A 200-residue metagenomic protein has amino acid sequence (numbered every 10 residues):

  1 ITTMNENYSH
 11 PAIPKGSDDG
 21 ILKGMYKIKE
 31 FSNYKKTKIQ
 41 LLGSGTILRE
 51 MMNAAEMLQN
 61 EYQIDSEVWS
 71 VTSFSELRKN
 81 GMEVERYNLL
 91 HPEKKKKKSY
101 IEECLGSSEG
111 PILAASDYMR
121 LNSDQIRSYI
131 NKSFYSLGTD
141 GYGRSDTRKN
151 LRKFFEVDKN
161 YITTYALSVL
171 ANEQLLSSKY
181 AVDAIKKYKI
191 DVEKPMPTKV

Functional and structural regions predicted by a protein language model:
I1-V200: Thiamine diphosphate
